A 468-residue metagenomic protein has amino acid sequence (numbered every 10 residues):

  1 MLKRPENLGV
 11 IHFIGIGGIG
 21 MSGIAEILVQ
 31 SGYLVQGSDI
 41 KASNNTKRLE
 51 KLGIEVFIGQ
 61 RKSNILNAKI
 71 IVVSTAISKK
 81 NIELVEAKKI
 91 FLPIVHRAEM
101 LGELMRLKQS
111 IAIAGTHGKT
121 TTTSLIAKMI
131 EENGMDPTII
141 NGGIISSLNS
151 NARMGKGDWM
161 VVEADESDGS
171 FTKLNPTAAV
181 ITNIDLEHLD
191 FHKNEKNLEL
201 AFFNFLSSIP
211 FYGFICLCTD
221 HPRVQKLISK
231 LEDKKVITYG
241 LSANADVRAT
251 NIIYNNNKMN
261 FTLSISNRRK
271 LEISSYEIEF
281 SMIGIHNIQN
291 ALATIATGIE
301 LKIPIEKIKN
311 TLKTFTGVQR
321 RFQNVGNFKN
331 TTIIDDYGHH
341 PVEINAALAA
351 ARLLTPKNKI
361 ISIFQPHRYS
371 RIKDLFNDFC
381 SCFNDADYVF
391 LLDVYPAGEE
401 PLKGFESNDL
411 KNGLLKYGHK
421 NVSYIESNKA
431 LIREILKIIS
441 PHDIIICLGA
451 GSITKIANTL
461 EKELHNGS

Functional and structural regions predicted by a protein language model:
L2-H12, G20, I27-S31, N256 (+1 more regions): Nucleotide phosphate-binding/pyrophosphate-handling subdomain across enzymes that bind or process nucleotide phosphates
L2-R4, F13, I27-Y33, E50 (+7 more regions): Phosphate-binding loop of NTP-binding sites
I11-I16, L448: Conserved N-terminal Rossmann-fold NAD(P)-binding element of oxidoreductases
L34-R48: NAD(P)-binding Rossmann-fold cofactor-contacting core
G37, I139, A179, L217 (+4 more regions): Structural beta-sheet core signal
S38-D39, F57-Q60, V95-G102, I140-N141 (+5 more regions): Beta-strand->loop->alpha-helix junctions that form or flank phosphate-binding loops in nucleotide-handling enzymes
E55-L66, S427-A430, E434-I435: Short acidic low-complexity segments
C380-P441: C-terminal helical cap/extension that packs against the catalytic core of soluble nucleotide-cofactor enzymes
